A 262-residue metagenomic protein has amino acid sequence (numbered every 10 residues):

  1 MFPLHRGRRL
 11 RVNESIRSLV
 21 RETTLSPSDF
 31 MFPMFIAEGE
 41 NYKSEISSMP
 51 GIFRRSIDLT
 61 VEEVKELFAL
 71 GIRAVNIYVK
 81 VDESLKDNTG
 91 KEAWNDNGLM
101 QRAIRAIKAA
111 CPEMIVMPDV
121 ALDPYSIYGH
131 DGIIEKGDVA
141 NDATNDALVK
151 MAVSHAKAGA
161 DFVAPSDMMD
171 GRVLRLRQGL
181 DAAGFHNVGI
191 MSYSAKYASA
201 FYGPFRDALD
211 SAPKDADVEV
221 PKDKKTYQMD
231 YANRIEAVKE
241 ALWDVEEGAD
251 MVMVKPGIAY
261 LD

Functional and structural regions predicted by a protein language model:
F2, N13, E22-M31, A37-D262: Alpha/beta enzyme core
P3-H5, R9: Exposed beta-strand/loop interface patches that mediate assembly or binding
R8, E14-I16: Acidic, Ser/Thr/Pro-rich intrinsically disordered transcriptional activation regions
L19: Residues that form generic nucleotide/phosphate-binding pockets
